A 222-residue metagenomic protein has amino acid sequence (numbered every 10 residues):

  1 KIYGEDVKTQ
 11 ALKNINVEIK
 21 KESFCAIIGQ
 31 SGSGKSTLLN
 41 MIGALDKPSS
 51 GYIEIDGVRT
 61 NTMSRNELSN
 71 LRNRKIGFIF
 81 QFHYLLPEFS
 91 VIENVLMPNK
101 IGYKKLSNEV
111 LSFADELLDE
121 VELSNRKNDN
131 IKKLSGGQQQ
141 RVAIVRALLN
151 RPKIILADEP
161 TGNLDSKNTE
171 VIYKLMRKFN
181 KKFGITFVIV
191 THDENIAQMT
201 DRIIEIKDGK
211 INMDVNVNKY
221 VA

Functional and structural regions predicted by a protein language model:
I28-Q30: The feature captures the beta-strand-to-loop junction immediately N-terminal to the Walker
G43: Helix-to-loop junction immediately C-terminal to a conserved catalytic motif
G51-R59: Conserved ABC transporter NBD signature motif
F89-P98: Short coil-to-helix segment of the ABC ATPase nucleotide-binding domain corresponding to the Q-loop/switch region
N130-Q140: Conserved ABC ATPase signature
L149-K153: A short, proline-enriched helix->beta-strand linker immediately N-terminal to the Walker B motif in ABC-type P-loop
I155-D158: Catalytic Walker B motif of ABC-type/P-loop ATPase nucleotide-binding domains
